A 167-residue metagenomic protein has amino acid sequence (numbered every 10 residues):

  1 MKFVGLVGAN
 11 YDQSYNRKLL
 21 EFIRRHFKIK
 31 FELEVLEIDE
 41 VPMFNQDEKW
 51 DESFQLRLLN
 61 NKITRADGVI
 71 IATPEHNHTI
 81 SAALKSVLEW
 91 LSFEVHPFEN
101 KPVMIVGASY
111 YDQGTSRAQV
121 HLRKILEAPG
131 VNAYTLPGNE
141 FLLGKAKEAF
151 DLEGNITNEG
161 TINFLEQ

Functional and structural regions predicted by a protein language model:
M1-E94, L152-Q167: N-terminal beta1-alpha1-beta2 submodule of the flavodoxin-like/Rossmannoid cofactor-binding fold
K30, E94, I125-N132, A149: Change "in soluble alpha/beta enzymes" to "in soluble alpha/beta proteins
E34-V41, G138-A146: Short connector loops at secondary-structure junctions
K101-K145: Short, glycine-/small-residue-rich phosphate/pyrophosphate-handling segment
G114, D151-L152: Short active-site-adjacent structural elements
